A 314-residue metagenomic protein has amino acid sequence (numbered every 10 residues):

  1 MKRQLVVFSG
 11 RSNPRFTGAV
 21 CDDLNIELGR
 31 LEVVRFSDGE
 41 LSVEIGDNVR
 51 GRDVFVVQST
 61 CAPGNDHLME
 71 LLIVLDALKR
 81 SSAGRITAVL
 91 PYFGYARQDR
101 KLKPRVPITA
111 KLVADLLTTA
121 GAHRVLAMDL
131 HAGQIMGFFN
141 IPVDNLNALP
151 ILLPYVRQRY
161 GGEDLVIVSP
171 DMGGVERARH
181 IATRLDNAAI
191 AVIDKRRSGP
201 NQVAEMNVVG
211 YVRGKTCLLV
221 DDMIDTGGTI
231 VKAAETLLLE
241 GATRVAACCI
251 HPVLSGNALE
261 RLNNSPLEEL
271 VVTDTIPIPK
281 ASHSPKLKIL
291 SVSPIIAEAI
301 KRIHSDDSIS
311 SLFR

Functional and structural regions predicted by a protein language model:
M1-R314: PRPP-associated nucleotide enzymes
